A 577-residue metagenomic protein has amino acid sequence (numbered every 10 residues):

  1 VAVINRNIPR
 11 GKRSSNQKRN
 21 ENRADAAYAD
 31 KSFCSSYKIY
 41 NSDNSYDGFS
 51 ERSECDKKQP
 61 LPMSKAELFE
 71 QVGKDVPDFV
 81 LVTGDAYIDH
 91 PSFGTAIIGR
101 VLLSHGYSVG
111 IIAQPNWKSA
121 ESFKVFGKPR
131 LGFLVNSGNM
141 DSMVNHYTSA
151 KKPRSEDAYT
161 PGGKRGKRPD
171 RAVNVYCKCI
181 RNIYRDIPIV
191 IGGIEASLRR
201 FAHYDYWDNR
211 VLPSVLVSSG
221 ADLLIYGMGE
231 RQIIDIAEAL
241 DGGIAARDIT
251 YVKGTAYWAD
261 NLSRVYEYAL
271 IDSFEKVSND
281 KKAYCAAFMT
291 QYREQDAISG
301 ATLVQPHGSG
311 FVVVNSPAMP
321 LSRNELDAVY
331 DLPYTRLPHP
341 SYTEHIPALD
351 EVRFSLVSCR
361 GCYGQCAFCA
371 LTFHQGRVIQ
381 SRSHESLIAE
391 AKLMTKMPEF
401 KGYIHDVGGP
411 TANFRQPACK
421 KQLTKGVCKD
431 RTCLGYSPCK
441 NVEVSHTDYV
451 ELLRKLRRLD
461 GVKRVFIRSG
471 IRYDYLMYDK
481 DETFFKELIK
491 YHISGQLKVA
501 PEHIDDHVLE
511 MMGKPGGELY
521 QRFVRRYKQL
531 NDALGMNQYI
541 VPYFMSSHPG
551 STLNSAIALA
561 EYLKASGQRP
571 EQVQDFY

Functional and structural regions predicted by a protein language model:
E51-V76, A86, K282-S355: N-terminal [4Fe-4S]-dependent radical SAM core
L81-T83, I97, N116-W117, L393-V541 (+1 more regions): Conserved SAM/AdoMet-binding glycine-rich loop
V82-Y87, Y342-A370, Y403: N-terminal pre-triad scaffold of radical SAM enzymes
G94, A113-H307, V312-N315, M319: Glycine-rich beta-alpha loop elements in corrinoid/cobalamin-binding modules across cobalamin-dependent enzymes
K118, R247-N279, Y284-Q295, A318 (+5 more regions): Terminal amphipathic helices with adjacent charged low-complexity linkers/tails
D222, C362, L387, V499 (+1 more regions): Conserved, mostly hydrophobic/aromatic
C369-S386: Iron-sulfur (Fe-S) cluster-binding segments and ferredoxin-like electron-carrier domains, especially [2Fe-2S]
F484, H548-K564: Catalytic cores of alpha/beta
